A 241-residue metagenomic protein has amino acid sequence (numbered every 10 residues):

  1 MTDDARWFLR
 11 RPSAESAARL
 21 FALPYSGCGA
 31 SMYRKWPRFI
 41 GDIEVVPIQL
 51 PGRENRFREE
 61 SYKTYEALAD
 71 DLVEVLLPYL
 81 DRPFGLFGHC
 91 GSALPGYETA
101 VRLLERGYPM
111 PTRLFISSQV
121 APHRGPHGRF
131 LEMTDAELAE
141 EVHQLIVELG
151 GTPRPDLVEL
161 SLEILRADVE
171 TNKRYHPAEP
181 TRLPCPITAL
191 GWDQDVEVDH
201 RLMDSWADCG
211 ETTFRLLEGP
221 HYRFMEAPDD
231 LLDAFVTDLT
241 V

Functional and structural regions predicted by a protein language model:
M1-F87, L94, E98-V241: Domain-scale detector for complete catalytic domains at protein termini or as standalone homologs
